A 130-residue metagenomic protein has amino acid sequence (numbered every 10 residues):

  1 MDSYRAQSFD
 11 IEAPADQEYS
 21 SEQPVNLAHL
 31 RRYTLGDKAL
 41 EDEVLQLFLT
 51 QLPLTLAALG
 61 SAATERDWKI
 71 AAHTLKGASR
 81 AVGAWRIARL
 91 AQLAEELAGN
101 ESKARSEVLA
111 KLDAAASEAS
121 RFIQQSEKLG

Functional and structural regions predicted by a protein language model:
M1-A28, A39, V44, F48-T50 (+2 more regions): Amphipathic, coiled-coil-like alpha-helical segments
T34-L35, S61, R80, G99: Alpha-solenoid HEAT/Armadillo repeat architecture
L54-K69: Helix-loop segments that flank and shape redox-cofactor active sites
L75: An anion-binding catalytic pocket shared by soluble metabolic enzymes
